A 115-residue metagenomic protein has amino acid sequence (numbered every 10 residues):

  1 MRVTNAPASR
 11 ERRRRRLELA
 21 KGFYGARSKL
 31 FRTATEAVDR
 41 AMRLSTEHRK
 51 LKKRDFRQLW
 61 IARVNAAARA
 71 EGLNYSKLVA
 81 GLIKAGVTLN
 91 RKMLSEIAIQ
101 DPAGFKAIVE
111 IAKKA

Functional and structural regions predicted by a protein language model:
M1-W60, A66, A103-A115: Intrinsically disordered, Lys/Arg-rich N-terminal extensions and targeting peptides of nucleic-acid-associated proteins
L17, N65, V79, L94-S95: Amphipathic alpha-helical segments within well-ordered protein domains
R32-A34, A80-I83, K92-I97: Short linear loop/turn motifs
R57-T88: Mid-chain, well-packed structural core segment of small domains
T88-I111: C-terminal structural segments of small proteins and small subunits
